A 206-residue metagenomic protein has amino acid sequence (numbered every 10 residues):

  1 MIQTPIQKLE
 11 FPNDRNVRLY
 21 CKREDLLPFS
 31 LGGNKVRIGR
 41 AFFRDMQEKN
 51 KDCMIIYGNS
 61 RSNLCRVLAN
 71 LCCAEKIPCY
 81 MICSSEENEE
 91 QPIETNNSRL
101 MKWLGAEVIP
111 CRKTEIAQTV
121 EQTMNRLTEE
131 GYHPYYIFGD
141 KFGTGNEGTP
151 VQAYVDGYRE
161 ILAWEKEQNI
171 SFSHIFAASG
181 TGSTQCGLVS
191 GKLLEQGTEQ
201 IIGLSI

Functional and structural regions predicted by a protein language model:
M1-I206: PLP-dependent amino-acid enzyme catalytic core
